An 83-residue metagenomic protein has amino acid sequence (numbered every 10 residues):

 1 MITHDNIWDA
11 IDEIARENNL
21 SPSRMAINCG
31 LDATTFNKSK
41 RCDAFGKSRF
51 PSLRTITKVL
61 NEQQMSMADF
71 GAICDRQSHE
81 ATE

Functional and structural regions predicted by a protein language model:
M1-R24: A short, Lys/Arg-rich alpha-helix, primarily the initiator
W8, N19, F50-L53, Q64: Residue at a beta-strand N-cap/secondary-structure junction
I11, M25-A26, F36-S39, F70: Conserved hydrophobic/aromatic packing and binding residues within compact polymer-binding modules
R16, I27, N61: Alpha-helical residues within the helix-turn-helix
S21, D32-T35, S52, S66: Short coil turns linking two alpha-helices in DNA-binding domains
G30-R49: Recognition helix of helix-turn-helix/homeodomain-like DNA-binding domains that insert into the DNA major groove
K38, N61, A68-E83: Short, charged recognition helix plus adjacent turn of helix-turn-helix-like nucleic-acid-binding domains
A44-N61: Short, basic-rich loop-to-helix N-cap that marks the start of a DNA-contacting helix
